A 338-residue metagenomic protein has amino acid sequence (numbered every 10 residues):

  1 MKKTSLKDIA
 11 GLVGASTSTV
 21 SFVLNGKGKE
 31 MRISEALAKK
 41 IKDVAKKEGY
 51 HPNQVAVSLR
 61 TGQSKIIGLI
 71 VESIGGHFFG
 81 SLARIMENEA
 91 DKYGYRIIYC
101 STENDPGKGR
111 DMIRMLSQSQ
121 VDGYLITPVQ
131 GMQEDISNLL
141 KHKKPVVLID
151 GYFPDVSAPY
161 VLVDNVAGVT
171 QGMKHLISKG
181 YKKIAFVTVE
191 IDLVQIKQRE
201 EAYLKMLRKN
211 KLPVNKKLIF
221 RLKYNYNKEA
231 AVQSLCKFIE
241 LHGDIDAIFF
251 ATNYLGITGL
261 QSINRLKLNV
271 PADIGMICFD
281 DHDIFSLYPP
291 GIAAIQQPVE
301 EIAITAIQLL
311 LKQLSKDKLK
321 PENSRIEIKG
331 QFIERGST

Functional and structural regions predicted by a protein language model:
M1-Q63: N-terminal helix-turn-helix DNA-binding module of bacterial transcription factors
T17-F22, L59-I74, H175, K183-E190: Short beta-strand segments enriched in small/hydrophobic residues
E35, K39, K47-G123, E201-L204: Amphipathic helical "hinge" segments at domain boundaries
V71-S81, C100-K108, V161-Q171, V187-C236 (+4 more regions): Hinge/beta->alpha junction and helix N-cap segments in small-molecule ligand-binding domains
N104, I126-Q171, I191-D192, Y254 (+1 more regions): Flexible loop/hinge segments that line or gate small-molecule binding clefts
G109-Q120, A230-D244: Short, well-structured alpha-helical segments in soluble
K183, V214-L218, N269-M276: Short acidic capping loops at alpha-helix termini that bridge into adjacent secondary structure
V232, C236-T338: Flexible loop/turn connectors
